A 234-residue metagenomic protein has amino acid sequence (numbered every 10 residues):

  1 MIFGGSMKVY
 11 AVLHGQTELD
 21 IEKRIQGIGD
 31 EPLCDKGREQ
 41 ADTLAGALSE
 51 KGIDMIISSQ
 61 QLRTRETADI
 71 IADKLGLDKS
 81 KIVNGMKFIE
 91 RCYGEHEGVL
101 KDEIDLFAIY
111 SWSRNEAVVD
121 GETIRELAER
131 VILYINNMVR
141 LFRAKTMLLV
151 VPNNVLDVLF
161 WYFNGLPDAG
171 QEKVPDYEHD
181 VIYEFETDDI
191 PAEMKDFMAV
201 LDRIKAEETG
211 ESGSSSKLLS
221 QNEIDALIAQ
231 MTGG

Functional and structural regions predicted by a protein language model:
I2-S6, D73, R91-D102, R143-K145 (+1 more regions): Acidic, low-complexity terminal tails and accessory targeting/binding regions of phosphate-metabolizing enzymes
F3, T43-I109, E186: Phosphate-coordination/substrate-recognition cap region in phosphate-metabolizing enzymes
V9, K145-N154: Generic beta-sheet signal
V12-L77, E122-E126: Active-site-proximal alpha-helix that buttresses catalytic centers in soluble enzyme cores
E50-G52, M138-K145: Glycine-rich phosphate-binding loop signature in dinucleotide/nucleotide-binding domains
S58-S59, E129, V150-V151: Short beta-strand scaffold positions
L106-E126: Short glycine/proline- and acidic residue-enriched helix-loop micro-motifs that form flexible lids or anion-recognition
L201-G234: N-terminal auxiliary interaction/assembly segments of multi-subunit proteins
